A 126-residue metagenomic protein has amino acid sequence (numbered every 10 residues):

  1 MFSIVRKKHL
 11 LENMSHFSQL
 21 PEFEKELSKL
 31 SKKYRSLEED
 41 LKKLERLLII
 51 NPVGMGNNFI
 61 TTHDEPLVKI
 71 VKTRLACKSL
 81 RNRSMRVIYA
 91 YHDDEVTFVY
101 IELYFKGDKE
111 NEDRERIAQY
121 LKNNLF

Functional and structural regions predicted by a protein language model:
M1-R81, D94-V96, K106-F126: Basic, Lys/Arg-enriched alpha-helical interface segments
N82-V87: Short, surface-exposed coil-to-beta transition loops
Y89-H92, V99: Short, well-structured beta-strand
I101-Y104: Conserved beta-strand segments of the P-loop GTPase G domain that flank and frequently precede/overlap
